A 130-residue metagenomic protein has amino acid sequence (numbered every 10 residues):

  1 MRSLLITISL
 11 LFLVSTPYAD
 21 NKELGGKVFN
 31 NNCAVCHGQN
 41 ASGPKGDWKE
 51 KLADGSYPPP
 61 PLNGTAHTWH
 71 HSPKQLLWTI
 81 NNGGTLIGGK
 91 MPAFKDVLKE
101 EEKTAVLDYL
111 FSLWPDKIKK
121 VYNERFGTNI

Functional and structural regions predicted by a protein language model:
L4-L13: Sec-dependent N-terminal signal peptides
L13-F29, K120-V121, I130: Electrostatic cytochrome c docking/interface patches
G26-Y57, N82-G88, L113-I118: Periplasmic/extracellular electron-transfer cofactor-ligation site, primarily the c-type cytochrome heme-c attachment
G46, P61, F126-T128: Flexible linker/context regions in extracytoplasmic redox proteins
E50-S112: Extracytoplasmic electron-transfer domains, predominantly the class I c-type cytochrome c fold
A53-G55, N123-F126: Short, basic, alpha-helical segments at the C-terminal edge of helix-turn-helix-like DNA-binding modules
P92-K95, K117-N123: Surface-exposed patches in mature extracellular/periplasmic domains of secreted proteins
